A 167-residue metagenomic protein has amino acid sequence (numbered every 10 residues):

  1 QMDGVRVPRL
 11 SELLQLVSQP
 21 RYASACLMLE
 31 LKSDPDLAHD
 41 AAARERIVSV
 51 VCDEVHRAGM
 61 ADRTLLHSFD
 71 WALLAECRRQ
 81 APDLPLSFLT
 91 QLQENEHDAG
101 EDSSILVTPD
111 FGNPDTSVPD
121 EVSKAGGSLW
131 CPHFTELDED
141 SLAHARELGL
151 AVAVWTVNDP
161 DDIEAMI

Functional and structural regions predicted by a protein language model:
M2-E12: Glycine-rich anion/phosphate-binding loops
S11-I167: Short loop-to-alpha-helix "cap/lid" segments that border enzyme active sites across diverse enzyme classes
